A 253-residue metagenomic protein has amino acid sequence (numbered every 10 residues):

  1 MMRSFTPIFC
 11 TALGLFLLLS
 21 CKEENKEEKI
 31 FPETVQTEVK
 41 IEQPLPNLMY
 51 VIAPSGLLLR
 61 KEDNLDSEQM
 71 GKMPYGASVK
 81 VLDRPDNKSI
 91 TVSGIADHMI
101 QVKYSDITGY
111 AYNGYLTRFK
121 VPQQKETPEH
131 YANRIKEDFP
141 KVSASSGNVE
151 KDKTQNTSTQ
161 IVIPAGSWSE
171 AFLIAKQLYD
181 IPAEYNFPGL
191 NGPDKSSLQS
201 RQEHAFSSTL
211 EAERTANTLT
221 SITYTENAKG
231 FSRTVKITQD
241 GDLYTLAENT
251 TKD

Functional and structural regions predicted by a protein language model:
M1-F9: Bacterial N-terminal signal peptides that target proteins for export
L17-S20: C-terminal motif of bacterial Sec signal peptides marking the signal peptidase cleavage site
E24-Q43, G94-K151, Q155-N156, S167-S169 (+3 more regions): Boundary regions of SH3-family modules and the immediately adjacent low-complexity/disordered segments in eukaryotic
K29-D97: Beta-loop motif signature
I161, A171-L173: Extended, low-hydrophobicity segments enriched in charged/polar residues
I174-D180, E184-G189: Extended non-catalytic interaction/regulatory regions in multidomain proteins
